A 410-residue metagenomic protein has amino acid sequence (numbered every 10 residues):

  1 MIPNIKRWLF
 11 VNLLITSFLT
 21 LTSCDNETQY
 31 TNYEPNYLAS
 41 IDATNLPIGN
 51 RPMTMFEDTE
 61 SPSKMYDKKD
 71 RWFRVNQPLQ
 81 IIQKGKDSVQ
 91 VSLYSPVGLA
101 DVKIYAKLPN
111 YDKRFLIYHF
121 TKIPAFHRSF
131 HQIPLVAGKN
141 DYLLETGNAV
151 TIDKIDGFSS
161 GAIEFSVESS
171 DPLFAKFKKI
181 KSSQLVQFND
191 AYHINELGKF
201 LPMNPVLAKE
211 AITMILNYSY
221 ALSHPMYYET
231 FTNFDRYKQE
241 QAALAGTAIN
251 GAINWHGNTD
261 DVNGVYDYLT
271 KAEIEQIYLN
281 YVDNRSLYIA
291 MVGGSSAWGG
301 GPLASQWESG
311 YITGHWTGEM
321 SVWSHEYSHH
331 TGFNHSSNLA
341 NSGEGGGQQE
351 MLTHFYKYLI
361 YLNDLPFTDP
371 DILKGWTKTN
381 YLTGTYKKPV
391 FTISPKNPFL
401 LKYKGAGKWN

Functional and structural regions predicted by a protein language model:
I2-F10: Bacterial N-terminal signal peptides that target proteins for export
L9-S17: Gram-negative bacterial Sec-dependent N-terminal signal peptides
L19-S23: C-terminal motif of bacterial Sec signal peptides marking the signal peptidase cleavage site
D25-E27: Bacterial signal peptide processing site
Y30-E319, H330-N410: Predominantly extracellular/secreted Zn2+-dependent metalloproteases
